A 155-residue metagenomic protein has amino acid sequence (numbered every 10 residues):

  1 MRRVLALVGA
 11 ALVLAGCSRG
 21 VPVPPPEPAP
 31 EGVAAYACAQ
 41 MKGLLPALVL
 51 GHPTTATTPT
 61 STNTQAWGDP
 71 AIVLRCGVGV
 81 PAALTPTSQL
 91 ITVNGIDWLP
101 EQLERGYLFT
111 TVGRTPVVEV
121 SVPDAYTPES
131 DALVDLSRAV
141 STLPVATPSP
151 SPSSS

Functional and structural regions predicted by a protein language model:
M1-G9: N-terminal export and membrane-targeting signals
V4, P25, T54, N63 (+2 more regions): Short, well-ordered helical secondary-structure segments
V13-G16: C-terminal motif of bacterial Sec signal peptides marking the signal peptidase cleavage site
S18-V73, V78-V80, S155: Extracytoplasmic low-complexity, Pro/Thr/Ser/Ala/Gly-rich segments that lie immediately after a secretion/anchoring
P81, T85-S155: Extracytosolic low-complexity repeat regions of secreted or lipid-anchored proteins
